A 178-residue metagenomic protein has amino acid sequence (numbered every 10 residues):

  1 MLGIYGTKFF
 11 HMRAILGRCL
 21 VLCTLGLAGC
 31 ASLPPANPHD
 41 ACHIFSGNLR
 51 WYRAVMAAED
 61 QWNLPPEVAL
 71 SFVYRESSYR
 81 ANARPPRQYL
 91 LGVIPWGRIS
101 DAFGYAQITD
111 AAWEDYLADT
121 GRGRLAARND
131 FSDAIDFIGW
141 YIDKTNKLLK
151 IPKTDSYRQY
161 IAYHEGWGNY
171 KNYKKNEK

Functional and structural regions predicted by a protein language model:
G6-L20: Bacterial N-terminal signal peptides that target proteins for export
L27-G29: C-terminal motif of bacterial Sec signal peptides marking the signal peptidase cleavage site
S32-K178: Catalytic glycan-binding domains that act on GlcNAc-containing polysaccharides
